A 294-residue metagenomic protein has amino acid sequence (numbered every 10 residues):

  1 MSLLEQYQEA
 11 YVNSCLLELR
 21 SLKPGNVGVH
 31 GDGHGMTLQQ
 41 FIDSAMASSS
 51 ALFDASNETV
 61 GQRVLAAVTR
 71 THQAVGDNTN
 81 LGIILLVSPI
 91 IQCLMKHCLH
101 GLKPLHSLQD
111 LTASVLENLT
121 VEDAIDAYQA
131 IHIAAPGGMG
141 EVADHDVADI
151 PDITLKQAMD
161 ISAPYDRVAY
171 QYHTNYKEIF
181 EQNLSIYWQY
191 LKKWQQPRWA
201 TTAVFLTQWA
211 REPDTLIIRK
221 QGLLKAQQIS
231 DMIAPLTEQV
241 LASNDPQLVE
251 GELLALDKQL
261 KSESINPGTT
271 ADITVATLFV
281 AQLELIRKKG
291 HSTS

Functional and structural regions predicted by a protein language model:
M1-E58, M95-K258, S262, A281-S294: Phosphate-rich cofactor/ligand-interacting catalytic cores and adjacent structured alpha/beta frameworks
A51-S107: Long, hydrophobic/aromatic-enriched structural stretches that serve as scaffold segments
R63, G82-L86, A127, P197-V204 (+1 more regions): Residue-level detector of well-ordered alpha-helical segments, enriched for hydrophobic/aromatic packing positions
T69-T71, D77-N78, L253, D257 (+2 more regions): Hydrophobic alpha-helical segments and their boundary regions
V75-P89, E263-F279: Conserved phosphate/anionic-ligand binding catalytic regions in large, soluble enzymes, centered on
